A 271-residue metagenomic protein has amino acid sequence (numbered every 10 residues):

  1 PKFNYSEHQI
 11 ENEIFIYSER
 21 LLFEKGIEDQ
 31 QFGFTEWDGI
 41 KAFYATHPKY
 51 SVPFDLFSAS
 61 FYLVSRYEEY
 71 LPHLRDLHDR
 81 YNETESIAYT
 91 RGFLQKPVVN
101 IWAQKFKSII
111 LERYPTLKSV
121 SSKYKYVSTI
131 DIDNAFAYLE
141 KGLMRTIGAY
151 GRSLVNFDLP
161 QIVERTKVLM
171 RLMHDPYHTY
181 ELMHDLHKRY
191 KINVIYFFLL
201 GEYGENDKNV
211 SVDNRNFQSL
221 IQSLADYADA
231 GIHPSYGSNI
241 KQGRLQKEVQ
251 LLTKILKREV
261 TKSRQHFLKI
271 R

Functional and structural regions predicted by a protein language model:
P1, Y236-R271: Catalytic domains of cell-wall/extracellular-matrix polysaccharide-remodeling enzymes, centered on de-N-acetylation
P1-V212: Terminal accessory/targeting
I101, H178, L182, S219 (+2 more regions): Generic recognition of stable, solvent-exposed alpha-helical segments in well-folded globular domains
Y126-I130, V194-Y196, A230-H233, T261-Q265: Hydrophobic faces of well-ordered beta-strands that scaffold small-molecule active sites in alpha/beta enzyme cores
D133-A135, L199-Y203, S235-G237, Q265-I270: Active-site beta-loop-alpha junctions enriched in small/polar residues
E140-G142, D207-N214, I221, K241-T253: Distinct, well-ordered alpha-helical segments
G148-V155, N214-H233, R258: Acidic, His- and aromatic-enriched active-site or binding-groove loops in soluble protein domains that engage sugars
T179-H184, K188, R215-A225, Q250 (+1 more regions): Histidine/acidic residue-rich metal-binding segments in metalloenzymes
